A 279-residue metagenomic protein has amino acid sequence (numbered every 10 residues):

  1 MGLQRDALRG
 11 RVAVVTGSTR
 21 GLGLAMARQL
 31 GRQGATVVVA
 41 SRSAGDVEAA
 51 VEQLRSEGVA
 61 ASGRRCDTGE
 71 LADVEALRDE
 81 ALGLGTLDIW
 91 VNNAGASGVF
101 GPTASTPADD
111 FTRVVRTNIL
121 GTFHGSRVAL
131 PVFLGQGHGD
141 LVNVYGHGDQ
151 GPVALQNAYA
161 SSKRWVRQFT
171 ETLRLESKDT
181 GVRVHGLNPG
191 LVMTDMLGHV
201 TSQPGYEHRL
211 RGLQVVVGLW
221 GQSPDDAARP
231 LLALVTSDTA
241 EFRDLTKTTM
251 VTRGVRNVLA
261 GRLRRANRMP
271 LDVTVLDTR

Functional and structural regions predicted by a protein language model:
V12, T19-R20: Conserved glycine-rich cofactor-binding loop
Q33-A49: Conserved glycine-rich Rossmann-like NAD(P)H-binding loop of the short-chain dehydrogenase/reductase
A44-G45, R65-L77, A108: The beta1-alpha1 cofactor-binding region of Rossmann-like NAD(H)/NADP(H)-dependent oxidoreductases
G101-T103, D110-T112: Substrate-binding pocket helix/loop in short-chain dehydrogenase/reductase
S126-R127, E171: A short, exposed helix-loop element centered on a Lys and neighboring polar residues
D140-W165, T170-E171, L175-K178, L191-V192: Catalytic loop of short-chain dehydrogenase/reductase
G186, G205-G261: C-terminal helical subdomain
